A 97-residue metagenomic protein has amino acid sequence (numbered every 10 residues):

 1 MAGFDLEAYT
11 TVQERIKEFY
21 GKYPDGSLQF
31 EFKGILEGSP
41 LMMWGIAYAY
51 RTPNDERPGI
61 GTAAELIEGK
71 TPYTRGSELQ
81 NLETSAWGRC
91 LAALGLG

Functional and structural regions predicted by a protein language model:
M1-I16, Y50, N54-R57: N-terminal, Lys/Arg- and Ser/Thr-rich interaction peptides
T10-V12, E18, K22-Q29: A positional/architectural concept
Y23-G97: Positively charged, aromatic-enriched nucleic acid-contacting surfaces
